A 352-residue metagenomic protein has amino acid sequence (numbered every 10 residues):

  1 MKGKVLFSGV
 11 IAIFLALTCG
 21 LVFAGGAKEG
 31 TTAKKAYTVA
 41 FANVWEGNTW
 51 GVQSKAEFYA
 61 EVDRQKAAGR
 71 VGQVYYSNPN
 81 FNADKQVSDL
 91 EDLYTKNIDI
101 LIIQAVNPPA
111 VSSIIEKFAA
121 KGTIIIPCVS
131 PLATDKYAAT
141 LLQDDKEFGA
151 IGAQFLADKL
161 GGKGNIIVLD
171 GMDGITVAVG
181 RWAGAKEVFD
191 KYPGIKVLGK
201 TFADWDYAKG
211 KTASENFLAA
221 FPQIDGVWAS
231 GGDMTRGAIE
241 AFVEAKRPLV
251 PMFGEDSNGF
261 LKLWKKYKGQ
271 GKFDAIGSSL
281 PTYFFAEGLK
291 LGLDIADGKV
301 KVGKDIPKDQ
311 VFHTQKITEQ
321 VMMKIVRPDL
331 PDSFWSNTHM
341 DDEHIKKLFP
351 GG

Functional and structural regions predicted by a protein language model:
M1-T38, T95, E116-K121, D158 (+1 more regions): Short, low-complexity disordered leader/linker segments with a strong preference for bacterial N-terminal type II
K35-Y37, V188-F189, L280, E287-G352: Hinge/cleft segment of the Venus flytrap/periplasmic-binding protein
T38-E61, Q65, V74-V87, E91 (+3 more regions): Extracytoplasmic "Venus flytrap"
V39, Q86, L141-I166, G180 (+3 more regions): Hydrophobic alpha-helical segments within soluble ligand-binding/sensing domains
W50-K66, F148-G152, T176-K196, A213 (+1 more regions): Short, solvent-exposed amphipathic alpha-helices that sit in or adjacent to ligand/effector-binding or catalytic
S77-P79, A133-F155, V168-M172, K268-T282: Short beta-strand elements at the ligand-binding edges of bilobed clamshell
L90-E91, T95, D99-A119, A185 (+1 more regions): Hydrophobic alpha-helical
P108-E147, N165, N258-L263, G269: Flexible loop/hinge segments that line or gate small-molecule binding clefts
